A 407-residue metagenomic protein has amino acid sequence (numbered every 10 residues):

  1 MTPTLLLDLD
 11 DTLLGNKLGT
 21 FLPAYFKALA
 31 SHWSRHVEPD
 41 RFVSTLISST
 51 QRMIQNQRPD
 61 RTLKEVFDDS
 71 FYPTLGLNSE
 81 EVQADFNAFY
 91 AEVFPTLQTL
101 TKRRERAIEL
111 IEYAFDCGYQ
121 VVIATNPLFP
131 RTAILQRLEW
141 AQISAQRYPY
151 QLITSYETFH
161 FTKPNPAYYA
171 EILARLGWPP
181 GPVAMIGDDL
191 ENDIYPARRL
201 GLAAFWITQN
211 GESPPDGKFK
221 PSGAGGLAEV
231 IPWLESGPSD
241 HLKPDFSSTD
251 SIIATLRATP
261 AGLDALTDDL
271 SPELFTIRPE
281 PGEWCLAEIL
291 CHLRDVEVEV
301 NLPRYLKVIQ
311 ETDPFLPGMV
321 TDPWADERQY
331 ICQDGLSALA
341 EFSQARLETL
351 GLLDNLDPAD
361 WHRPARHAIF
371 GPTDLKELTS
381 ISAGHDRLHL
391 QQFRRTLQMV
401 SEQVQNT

Functional and structural regions predicted by a protein language model:
M1-I47: Active-site neighborhood of HAD-like aspartate-dependent phosphohydrolases
M1-L5, I108, E112, A124 (+2 more regions): Asp-based, Mg2+/Mn2+-dependent phosphohydrolase catalytic module
P23-R35, R61-N78, W324-A325: Helix-loop "lid/cap" segments that line or gate small-molecule binding pockets
A24, D40, Y119, L200 (+2 more regions): Conserved small-residue-rich
V43-E92: A metal-dependent, Asp-based hydrolase signature
A91-T101: Surface-exposed cleft-lining segments at the edges of enzyme active sites
T259, D264, D322-H362, S382: Acidic/histidine-rich alpha-helical segments that form the ligand environment of transition-metal centers
T276-T321, L350, H362-T407: Short, contiguous alpha-helical
